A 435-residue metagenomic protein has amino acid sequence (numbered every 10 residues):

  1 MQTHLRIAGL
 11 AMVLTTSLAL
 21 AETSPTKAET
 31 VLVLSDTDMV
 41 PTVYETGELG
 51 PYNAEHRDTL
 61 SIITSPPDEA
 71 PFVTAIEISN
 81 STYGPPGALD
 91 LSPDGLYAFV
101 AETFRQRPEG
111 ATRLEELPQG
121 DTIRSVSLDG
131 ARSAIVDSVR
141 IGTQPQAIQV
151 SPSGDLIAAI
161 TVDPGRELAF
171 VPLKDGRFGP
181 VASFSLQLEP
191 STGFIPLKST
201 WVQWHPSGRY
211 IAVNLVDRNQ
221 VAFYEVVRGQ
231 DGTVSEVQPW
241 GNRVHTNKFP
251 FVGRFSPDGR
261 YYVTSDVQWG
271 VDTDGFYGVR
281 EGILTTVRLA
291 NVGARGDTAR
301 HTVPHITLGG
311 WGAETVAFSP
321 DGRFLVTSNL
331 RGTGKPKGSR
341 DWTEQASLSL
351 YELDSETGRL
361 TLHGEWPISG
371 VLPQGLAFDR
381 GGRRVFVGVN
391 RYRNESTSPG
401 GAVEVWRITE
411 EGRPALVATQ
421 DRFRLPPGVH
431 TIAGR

Functional and structural regions predicted by a protein language model:
M1-G9: Bacterial N-terminal signal peptides that target proteins for export
H4, T16-S17, S24-K27: N-terminal compositionally biased, intrinsically disordered segments and leader/signal-like regions
A8-A19: Bacterial N-terminal signal peptides
A21-R435: Predominantly soluble domains enriched in secretory-pathway, periplasmic, or organellar proteins
